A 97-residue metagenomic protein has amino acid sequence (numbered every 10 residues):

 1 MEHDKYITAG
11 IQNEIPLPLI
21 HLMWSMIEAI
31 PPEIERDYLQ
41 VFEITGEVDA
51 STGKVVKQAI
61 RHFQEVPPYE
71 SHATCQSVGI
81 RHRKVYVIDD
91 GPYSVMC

Functional and structural regions predicted by a protein language model:
M1-T74: N-terminal "domain-start" segment
Q64-C97: Short, compact, well-ordered microdomains
